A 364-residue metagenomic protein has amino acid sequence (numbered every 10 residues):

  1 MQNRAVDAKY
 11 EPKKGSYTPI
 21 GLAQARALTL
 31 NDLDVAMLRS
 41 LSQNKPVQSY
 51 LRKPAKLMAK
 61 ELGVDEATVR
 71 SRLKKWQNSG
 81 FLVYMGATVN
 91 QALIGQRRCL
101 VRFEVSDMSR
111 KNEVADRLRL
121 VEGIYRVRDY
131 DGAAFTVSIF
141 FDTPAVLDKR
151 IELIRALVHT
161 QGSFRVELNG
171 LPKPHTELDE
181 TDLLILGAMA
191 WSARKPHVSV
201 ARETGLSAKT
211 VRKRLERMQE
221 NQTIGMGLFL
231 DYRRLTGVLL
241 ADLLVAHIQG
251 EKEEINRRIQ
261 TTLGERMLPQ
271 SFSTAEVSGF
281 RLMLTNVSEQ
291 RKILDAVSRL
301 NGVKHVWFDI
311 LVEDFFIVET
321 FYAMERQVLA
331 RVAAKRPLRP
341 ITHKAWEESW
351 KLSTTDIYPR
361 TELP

Functional and structural regions predicted by a protein language model:
Q2-P364: A compositional/biophysical signature of low hydrophobicity enriched in polar/charged and small residues
